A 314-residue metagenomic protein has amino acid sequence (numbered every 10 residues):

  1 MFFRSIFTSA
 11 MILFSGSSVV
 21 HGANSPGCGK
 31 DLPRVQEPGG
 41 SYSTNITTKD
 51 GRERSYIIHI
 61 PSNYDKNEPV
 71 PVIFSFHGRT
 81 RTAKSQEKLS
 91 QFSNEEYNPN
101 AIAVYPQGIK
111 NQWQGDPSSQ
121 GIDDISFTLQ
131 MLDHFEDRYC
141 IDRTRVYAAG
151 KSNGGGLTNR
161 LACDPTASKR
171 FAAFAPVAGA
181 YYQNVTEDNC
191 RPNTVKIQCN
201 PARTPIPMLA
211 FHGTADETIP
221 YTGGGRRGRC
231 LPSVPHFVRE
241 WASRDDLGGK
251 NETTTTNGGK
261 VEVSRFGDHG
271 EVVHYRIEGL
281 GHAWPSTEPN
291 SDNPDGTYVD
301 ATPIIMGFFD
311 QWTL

Functional and structural regions predicted by a protein language model:
F2-F7, L13-V72, K84, A101 (+9 more regions): A domain-start/cap signature at the N-terminus of enzymes
V70, H77-R81, L280-G281: Active-site glycine-rich loops that stabilize anionic/oxyanionic intermediates across multiple enzyme folds
I73-G78, Y105, A210, R276: Structural cue for short, hydrophobic secondary-structure segments
R79-D137, V272-H274: Active-site machinery of serine-nucleophile hydrolases
Q107, A149, A175-A178, L209-H212 (+1 more regions): Alpha/beta-hydrolase-fold catalytic nucleophile elbow
C140-S152: Alpha/beta-hydrolase fold nucleophile elbow
A172, A178-T253, R265-D268: The feature captures the conserved acid-bearing segment of alpha/beta-hydrolase catalytic domains
F211, R229-S233, R239-L314: C-terminal catalytic histidine-bearing segment of alpha/beta-hydrolase fold enzymes
